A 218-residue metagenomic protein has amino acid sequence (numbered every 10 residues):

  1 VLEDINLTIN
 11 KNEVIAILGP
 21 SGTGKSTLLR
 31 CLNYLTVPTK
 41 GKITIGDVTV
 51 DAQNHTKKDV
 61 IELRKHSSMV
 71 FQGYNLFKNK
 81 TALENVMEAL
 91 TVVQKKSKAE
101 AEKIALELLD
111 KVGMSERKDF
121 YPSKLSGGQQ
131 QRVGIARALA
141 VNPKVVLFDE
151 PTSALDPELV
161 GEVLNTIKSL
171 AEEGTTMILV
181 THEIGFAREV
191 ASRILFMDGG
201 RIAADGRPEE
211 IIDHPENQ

Functional and structural regions predicted by a protein language model:
N33: Helix-to-loop junction immediately C-terminal to a conserved catalytic motif
V50-S68, K98, E172, I211-P215: ABC ATPase NBD coupling module
F120-S123, V141, E173: Conserved signature/switch motifs of ABC ATPase nucleotide-binding domains
V146-D149: Catalytic Walker B motif of ABC-type/P-loop ATPase nucleotide-binding domains
T181-H182: H-loop/switch region of ABC-family ATPase nucleotide-binding domains
D205-G206: ABC ATPase "signature
